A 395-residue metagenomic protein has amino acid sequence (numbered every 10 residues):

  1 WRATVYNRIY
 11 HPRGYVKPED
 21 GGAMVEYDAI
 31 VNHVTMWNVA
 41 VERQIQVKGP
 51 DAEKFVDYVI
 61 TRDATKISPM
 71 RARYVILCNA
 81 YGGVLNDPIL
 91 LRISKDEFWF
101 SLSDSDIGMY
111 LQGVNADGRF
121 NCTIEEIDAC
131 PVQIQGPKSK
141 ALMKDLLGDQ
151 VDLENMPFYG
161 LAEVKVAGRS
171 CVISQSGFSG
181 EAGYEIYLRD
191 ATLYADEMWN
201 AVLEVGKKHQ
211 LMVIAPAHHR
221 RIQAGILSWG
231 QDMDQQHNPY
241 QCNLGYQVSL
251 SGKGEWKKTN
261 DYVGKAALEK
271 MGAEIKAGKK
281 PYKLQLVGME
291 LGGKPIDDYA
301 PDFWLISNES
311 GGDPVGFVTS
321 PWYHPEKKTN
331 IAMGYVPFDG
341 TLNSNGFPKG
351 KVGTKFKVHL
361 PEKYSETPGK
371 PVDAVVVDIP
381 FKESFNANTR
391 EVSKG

Functional and structural regions predicted by a protein language model:
W1-Y74, G83: Acidic, proline/glycine-enriched N-terminal capping motif
Y6, K17-P18, R92-E97, S101-G395: Conserved, structured C-terminal
A23-V25, I30-V34, S68, L85 (+5 more regions): A generic structural signal for ordered alpha-helices
V31, A40-V41, L85, I93-D96 (+1 more regions): Short, well-ordered loop/turn elements at secondary-structure boundaries
A40, I89, Y187: Anionic group-transfer/hydrolysis microenvironments
P50-V84, S139-C171: Internal amphipathic helical hairpin motif
Y58-G113, D117: Well-ordered mid-protein domain cores that form the structural environment of catalytic cofactors
